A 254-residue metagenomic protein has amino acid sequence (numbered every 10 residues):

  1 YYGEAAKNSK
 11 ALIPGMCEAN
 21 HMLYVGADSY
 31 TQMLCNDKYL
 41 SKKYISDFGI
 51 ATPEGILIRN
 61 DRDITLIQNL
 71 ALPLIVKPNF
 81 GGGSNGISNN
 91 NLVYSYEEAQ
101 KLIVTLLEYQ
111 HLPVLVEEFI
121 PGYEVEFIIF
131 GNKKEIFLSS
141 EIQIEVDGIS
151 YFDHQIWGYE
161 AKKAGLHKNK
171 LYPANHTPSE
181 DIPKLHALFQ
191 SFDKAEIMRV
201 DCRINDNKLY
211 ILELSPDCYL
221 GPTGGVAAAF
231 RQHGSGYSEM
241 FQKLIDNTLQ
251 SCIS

Functional and structural regions predicted by a protein language model:
Y1-E54: Conserved N-proximal alpha/beta basic substrate-recognition cap immediately N-terminal to, or forming the N-lobe
G3-E4, T31, I58-N60, R203 (+1 more regions): Conserved beta-strand edge residues that scaffold enzyme active sites
H21-M22, D28, G49-I50, L57 (+7 more regions): Preference for protein termini
G26-A27, G83-G86, H167-N169, G221-V226: Short small-residue beta-strand/loop micro-motif enriched in glycine and branched aliphatics
Q32-L115, P121-G122: Active-site nucleotide/adenylate-binding loops and adjacent lid/helix of ATP-dependent enzymes
S46, T177-S254: ATP-dependent carboxylate activation and anion-phosphoryl transfer catalytic cores that bind Mg-ATP to form
Y96-T177, I204, K208-Y210: Phosphate-binding site of ATP-dependent enzymes
